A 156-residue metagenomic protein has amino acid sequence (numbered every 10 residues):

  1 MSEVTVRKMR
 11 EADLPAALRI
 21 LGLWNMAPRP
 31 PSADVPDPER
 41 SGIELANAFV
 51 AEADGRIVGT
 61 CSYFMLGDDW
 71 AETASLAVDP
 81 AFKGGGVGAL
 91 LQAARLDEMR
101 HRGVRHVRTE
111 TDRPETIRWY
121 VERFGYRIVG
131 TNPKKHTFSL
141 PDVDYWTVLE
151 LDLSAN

Functional and structural regions predicted by a protein language model:
M1-A12, L153-N156: Conserved N-terminal entry element of GNAT/NAT acetyltransferase domains
K8-A12, R19-A74, D79, Q92: Acetyl-CoA-dependent GNAT
P15, I117-R118: Alpha-helical elements of the RecA-like P-loop NTPase motor core of helicases
A46, V143-L149: Short hydrophobic/aromatic beta-strand or adjacent loop that forms the aromatic wall/cage of a ligand/substrate-binding
V50-E52, V148-D152: Short, well-ordered beta-strand micro-motif
G84-D97: Conserved acetyl-CoA-binding loop-helix of GNAT-fold acetyltransferases
M99-D112: Conserved GNAT acetyl-CoA-binding A-motif
R108-E110, V121, G125-Y145: Conserved catalytic-core motifs of GNAT/GCN5-like acyltransferases
